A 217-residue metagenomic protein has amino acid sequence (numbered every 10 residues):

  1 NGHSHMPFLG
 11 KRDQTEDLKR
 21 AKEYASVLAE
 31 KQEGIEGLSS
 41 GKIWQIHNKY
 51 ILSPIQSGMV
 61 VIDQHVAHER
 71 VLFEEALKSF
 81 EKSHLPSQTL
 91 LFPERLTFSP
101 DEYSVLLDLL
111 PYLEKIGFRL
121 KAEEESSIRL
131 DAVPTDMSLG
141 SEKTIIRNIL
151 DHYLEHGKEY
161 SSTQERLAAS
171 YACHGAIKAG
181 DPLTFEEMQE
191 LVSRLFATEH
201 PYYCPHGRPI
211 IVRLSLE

Functional and structural regions predicted by a protein language model:
H3, K11-T15, R20-A29, G37-E217: Long, charged low-complexity intrinsically disordered regions
M6: Alpha-helical interaction elements
G34: Phosphate-centric recognition/catalysis
